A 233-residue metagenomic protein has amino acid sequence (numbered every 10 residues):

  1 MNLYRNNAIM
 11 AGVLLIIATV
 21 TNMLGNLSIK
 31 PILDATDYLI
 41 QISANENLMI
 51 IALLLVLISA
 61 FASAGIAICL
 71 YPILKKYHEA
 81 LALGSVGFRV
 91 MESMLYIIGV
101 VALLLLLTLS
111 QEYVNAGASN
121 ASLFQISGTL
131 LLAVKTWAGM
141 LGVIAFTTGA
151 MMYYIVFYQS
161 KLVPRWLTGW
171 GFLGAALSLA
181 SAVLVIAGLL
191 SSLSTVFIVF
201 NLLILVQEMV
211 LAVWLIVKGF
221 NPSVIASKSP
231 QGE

Functional and structural regions predicted by a protein language model:
M1-E233: Hydrophobic, aromatic-enriched alpha-helical segments typical of multi-pass transmembrane helices
